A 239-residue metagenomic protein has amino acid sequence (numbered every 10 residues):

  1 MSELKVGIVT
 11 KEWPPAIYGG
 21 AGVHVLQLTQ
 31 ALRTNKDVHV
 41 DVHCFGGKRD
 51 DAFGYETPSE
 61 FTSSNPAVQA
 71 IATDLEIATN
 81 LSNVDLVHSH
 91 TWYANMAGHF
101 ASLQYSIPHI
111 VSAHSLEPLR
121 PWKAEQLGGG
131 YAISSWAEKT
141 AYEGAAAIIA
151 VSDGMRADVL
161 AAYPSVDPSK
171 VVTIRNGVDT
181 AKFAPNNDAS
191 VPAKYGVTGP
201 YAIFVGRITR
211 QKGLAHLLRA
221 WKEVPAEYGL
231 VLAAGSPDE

Functional and structural regions predicted by a protein language model:
M1-R49, K222: N-terminal subdomain of nucleotide-sugar transferases
K5-G7, G196-P225, V231: Conserved donor-binding/catalytic core segment of Leloir-type glycosyltransferases
G46-K48, V178, V205, Y228-E239: Glycosyltransferase donor-sugar binding loop
G47-S82, E125-Q126: A short, charged, and often flexible helix/loop element on the N-terminal side of the glycosyltransferase catalytic
S89-A94, A113: Short His-centered aromatic/hydrophobic patch
P108-I110, P118-T140, A157: Nucleotide-sugar donor phosphate/pyrophosphate-binding loop at the beta->alpha transition of glycosyltransferases
G154, G177: Carbohydrate-associated surface elements
A184-G196, Y201: A short helix/loop element that forms part of the nucleotide-sugar donor recognition site in Leloir-type
